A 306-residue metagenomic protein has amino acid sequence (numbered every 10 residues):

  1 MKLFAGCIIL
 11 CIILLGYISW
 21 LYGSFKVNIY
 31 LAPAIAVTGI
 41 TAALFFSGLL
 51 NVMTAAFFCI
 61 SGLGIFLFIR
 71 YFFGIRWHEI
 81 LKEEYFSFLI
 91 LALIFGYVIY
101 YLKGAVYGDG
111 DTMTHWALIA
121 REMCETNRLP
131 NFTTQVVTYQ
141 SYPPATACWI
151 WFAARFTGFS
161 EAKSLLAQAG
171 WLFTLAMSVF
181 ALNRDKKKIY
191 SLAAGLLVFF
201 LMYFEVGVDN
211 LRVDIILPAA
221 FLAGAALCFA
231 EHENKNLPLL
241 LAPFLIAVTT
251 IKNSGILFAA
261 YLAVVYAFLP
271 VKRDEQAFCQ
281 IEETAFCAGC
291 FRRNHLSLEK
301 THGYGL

Functional and structural regions predicted by a protein language model:
M1-L81: Membrane-embedded, hydrophobic transmembrane alpha-helices
F25-I35, A162-K163, V179-M202: Transmembrane-helix signature of polytopic, membrane-embedded enzymes that assemble or transfer cell-envelope glycans
A42-G48, L237-V264: Membrane-interface alpha helices of multi-pass inner-membrane proteins
M53-F57, W77-L89, K187-I189, K235-N236 (+1 more regions): Membrane-interfacial entry segments at the cytosolic side of transmembrane helices
V98-Y190: Active-site lumenal/periplasmic loops and adjacent helix-entry segments of GT-C-fold, multi-pass membrane
G104-A105, W149, F268-K272, F278-L306: Membrane-lumen/periplasm interface segments of specific transmembrane helices in polyprenyl phosphate-linked
L166-W171, I189-C228: Multi-pass, polyprenyl lipid-linked donor-dependent membrane glycosyltransferases
R184-D185, L222-L237: Membrane-interface transmembrane helices that cradle and orient dolichyl/undecaprenyl
